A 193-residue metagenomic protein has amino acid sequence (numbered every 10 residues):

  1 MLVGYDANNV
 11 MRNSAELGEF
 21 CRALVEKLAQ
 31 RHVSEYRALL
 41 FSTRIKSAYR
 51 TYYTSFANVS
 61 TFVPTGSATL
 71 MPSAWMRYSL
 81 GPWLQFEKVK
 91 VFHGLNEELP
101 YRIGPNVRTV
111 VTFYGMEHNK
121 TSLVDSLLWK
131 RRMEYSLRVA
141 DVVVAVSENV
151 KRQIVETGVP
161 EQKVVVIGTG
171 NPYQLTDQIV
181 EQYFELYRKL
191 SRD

Functional and structural regions predicted by a protein language model:
M1-D193: Carbohydrate transferase catalytic cores enriched for Leloir-type hexosyltransferases
